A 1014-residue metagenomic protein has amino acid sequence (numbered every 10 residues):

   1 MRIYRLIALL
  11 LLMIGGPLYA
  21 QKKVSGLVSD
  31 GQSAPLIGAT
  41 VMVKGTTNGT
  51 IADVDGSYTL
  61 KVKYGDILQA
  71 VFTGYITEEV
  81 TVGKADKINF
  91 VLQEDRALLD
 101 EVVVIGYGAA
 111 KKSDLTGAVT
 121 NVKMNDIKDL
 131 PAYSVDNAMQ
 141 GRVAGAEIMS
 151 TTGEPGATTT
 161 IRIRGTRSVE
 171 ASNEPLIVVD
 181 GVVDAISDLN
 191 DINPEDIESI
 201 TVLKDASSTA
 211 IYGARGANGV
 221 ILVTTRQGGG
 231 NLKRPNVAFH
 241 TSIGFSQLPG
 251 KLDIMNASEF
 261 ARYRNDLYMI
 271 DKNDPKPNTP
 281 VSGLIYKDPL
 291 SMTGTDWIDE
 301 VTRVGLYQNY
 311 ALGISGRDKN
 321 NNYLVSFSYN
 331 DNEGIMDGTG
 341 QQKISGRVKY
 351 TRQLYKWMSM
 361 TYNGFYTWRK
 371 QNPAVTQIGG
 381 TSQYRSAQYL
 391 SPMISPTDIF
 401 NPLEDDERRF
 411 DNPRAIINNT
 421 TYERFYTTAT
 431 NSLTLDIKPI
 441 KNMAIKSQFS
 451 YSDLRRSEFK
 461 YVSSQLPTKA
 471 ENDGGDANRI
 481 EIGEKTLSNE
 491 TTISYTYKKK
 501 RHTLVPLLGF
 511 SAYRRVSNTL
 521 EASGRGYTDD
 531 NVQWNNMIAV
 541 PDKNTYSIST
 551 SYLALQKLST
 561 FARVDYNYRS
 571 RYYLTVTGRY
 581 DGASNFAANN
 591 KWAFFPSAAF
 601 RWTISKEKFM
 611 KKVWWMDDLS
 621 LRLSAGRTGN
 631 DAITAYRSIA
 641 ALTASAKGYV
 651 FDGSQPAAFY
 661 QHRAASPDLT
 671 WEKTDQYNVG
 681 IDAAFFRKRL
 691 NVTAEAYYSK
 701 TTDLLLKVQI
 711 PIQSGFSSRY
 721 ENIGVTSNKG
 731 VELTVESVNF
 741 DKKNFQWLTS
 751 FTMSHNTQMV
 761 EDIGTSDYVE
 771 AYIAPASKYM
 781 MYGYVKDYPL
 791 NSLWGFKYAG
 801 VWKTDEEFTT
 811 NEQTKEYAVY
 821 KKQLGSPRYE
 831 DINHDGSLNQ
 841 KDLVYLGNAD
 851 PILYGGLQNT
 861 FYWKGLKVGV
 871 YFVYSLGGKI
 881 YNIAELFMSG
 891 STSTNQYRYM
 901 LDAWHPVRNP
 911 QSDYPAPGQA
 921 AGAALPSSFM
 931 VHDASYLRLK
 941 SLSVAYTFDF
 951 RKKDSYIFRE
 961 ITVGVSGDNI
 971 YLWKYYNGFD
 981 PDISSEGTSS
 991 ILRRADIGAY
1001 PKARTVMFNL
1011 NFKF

Functional and structural regions predicted by a protein language model:
M1-R347, R352-Y355, S359-F365, N401 (+8 more regions): Short, small/polar-rich motifs associated with maturation and membrane association, primarily at protein termini
A238-P289, E521-S523, E721, V738-G847 (+2 more regions): Conserved small-residue
L248, D288-S328, N332-T339, S345-T428 (+7 more regions): Flexible loop and strand-edge segments within Gram-negative outer membrane beta-barrel domains
S258-M292, G380-A415, K460-G475, N518-I548 (+7 more regions): Surface-exposed loop/turn segments flanking beta-strands in extracellular/periplasmic regions
G283-S315, N320-S326, I399-K438, V540-R563 (+6 more regions): Outer-membrane beta-barrel transmembrane strand signature
I285-D288, K469, A583, S875-D968: Extracytoplasmic gating/loop element in the C-terminal half of outer-membrane beta-barrel translocons and assembly
G334-S345, Q353, T361-G380, T427-T428 (+4 more regions): Small-side-chain secondary-structure face that scaffolds active or pore-lining regions
A641, I723-G730, A771-K803, A903-H905 (+3 more regions): C-terminal beta-signal and terminal closure region of outer-membrane beta-barrel proteins
